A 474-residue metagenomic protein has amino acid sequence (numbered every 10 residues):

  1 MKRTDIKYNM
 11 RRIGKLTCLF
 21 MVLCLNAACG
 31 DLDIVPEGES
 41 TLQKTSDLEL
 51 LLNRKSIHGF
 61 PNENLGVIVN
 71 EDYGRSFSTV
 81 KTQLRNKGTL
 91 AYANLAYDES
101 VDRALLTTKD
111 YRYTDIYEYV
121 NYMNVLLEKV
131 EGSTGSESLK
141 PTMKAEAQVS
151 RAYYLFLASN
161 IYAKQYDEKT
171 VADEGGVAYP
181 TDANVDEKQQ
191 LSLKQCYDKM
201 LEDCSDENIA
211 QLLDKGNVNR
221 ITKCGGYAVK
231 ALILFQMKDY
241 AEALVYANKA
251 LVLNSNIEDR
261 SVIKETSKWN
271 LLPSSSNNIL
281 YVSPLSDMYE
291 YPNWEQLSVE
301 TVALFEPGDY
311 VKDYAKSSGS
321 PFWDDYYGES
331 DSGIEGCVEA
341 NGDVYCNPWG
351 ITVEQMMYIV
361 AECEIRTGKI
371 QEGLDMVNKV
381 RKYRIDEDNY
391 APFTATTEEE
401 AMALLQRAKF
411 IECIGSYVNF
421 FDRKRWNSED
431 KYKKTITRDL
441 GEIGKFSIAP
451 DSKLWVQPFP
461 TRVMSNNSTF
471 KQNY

Functional and structural regions predicted by a protein language model:
C29-S78, T301-L304, D388, K431-Y474: Membrane-proximal, proline-rich intrinsically disordered regions
L52, G59-F60, N64-L65, M237-K238 (+5 more regions): Extended ligand-binding clefts on enzyme/binding-domain cores
G88-Y162, L191, C204-G216, D343-P348 (+2 more regions): Conserved, well-structured interaction surfaces
I161-K199: Short coil/linker segments at helix-helix boundaries
